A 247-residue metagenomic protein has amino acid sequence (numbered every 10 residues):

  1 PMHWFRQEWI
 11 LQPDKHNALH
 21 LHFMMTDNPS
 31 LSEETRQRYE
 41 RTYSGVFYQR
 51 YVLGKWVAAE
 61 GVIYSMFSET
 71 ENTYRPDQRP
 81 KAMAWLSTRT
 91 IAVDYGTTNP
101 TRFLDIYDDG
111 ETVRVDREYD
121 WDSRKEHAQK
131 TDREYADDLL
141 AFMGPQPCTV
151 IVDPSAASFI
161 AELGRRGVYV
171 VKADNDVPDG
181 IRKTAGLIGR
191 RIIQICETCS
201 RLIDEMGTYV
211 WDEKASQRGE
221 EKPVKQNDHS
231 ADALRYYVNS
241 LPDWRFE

Functional and structural regions predicted by a protein language model:
P1-T42: ASCE P-loop NTPase helicase motor core
K15-H16, Y39-Y51, R190-I203: A polyampholytic, Gly/Pro-enriched intrinsically disordered region
A18-H22, T90, V170: Conserved beta-strand scaffold positions in the cores of enzyme catalytic domains, especially in NTP/NDP-utilizing
F23, V52, D94, F103 (+3 more regions): A residue-level signal for conserved active-site and pocket-lining positions in enzyme catalytic cores
N28-V93: ATPase catalytic-site recognition across NTP-hydrolyzing enzymes
A84-D108: Gly/Thr-rich phosphate-binding beta-strand-loop-beta motif of the actin/hexokinase/Hsp70
L104, G110-K225, P242-R245: Mg2+-dependent endonuclease catalytic cores in nucleic-acid-processing enzymes, primarily RNase H-like
H229-S240: Stable alpha-helical structural segments in soluble proteins, enriched in small hydrophobic residues
